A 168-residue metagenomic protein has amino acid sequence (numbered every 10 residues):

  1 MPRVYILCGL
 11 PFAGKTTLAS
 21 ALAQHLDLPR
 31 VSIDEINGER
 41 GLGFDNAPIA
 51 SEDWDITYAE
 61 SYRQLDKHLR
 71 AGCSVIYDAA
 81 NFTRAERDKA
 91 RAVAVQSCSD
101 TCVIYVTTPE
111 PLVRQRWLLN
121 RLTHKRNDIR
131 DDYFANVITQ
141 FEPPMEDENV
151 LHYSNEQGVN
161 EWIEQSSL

Functional and structural regions predicted by a protein language model:
L7: Hydrophobic anchor at the beta1->P-loop junction of P-loop NTPases
L10: P-loop (Walker A) phosphate-binding loop of NTP-binding proteins
A13, T17-C73: Conserved substrate/cofactor phosphate-moiety recognition/catalytic segment in nucleotide-dependent phosphotransferases
R30, T101-V103, N149-H152: Conserved beta-strand scaffold positions in the cores of enzyme catalytic domains, especially in NTP/NDP-utilizing
E35-G38, T107-V113, G158: Conserved nucleotide-binding/hydrolysis micro-motifs of P-loop NTPases
D53-T101: Glycine-rich phosphate-binding loop used to anchor ATP phosphates in small-molecule kinases, encompassing both
S97-W117: Conserved phosphate-donor/acceptor-positioning beta-strand/loop module used by diverse small-molecule
T123-Q165: Small-molecule kinase domains that catalyze NTP-dependent phosphoryl transfer to phosphate-bearing small molecules
